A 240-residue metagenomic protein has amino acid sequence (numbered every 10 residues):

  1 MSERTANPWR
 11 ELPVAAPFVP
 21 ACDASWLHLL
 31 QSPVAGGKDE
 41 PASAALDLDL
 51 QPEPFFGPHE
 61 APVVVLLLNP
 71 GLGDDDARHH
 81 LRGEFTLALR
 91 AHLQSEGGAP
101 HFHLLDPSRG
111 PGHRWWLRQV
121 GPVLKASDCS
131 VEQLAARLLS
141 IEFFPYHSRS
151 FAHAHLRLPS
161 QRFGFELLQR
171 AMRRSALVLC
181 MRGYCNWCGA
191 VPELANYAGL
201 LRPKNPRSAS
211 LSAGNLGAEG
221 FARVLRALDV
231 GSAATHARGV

Functional and structural regions predicted by a protein language model:
M1-L30, A35-G37, H155-M172, Y184-V240: C-terminal capping/extension of enzyme domains
E3-R173: A polyanion-binding, active-site-adjacent surface
V178-G183: Acidic beta-strand-to-loop metal/phosphate-binding motif
